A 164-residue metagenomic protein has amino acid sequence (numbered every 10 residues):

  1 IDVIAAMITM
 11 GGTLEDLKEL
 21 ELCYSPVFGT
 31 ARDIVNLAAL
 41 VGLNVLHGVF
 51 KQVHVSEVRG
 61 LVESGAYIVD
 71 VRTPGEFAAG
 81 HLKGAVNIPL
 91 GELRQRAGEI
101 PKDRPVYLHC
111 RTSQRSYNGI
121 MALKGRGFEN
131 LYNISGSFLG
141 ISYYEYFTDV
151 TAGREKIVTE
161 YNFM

Functional and structural regions predicted by a protein language model:
I1-L17: C-terminal catalytic lobe of FAD-dependent flavoproteins
E15-P26, T30-S56, L61-Y67, P74-Y107 (+1 more regions): Rhodanese-like catalytic fold shared by cysteine-dependent sulfurtransferases and DSP/PTP-type phosphatases
